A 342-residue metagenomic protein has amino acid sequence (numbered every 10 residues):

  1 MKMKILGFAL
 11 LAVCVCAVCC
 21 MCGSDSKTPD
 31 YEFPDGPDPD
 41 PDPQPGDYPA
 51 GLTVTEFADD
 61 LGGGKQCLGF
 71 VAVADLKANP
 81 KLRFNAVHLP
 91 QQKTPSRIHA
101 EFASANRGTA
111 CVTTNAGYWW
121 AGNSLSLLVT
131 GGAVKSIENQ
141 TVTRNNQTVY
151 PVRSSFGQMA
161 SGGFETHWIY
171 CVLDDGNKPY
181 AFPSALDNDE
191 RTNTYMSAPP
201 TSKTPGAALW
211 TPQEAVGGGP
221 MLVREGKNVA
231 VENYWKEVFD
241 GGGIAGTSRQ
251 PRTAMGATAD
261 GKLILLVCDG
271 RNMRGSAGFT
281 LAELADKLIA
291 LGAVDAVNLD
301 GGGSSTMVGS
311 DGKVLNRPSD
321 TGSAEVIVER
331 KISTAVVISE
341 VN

Functional and structural regions predicted by a protein language model:
M1-A9: Bacterial N-terminal signal peptides that target proteins for export
A17-M21: C-terminal motif of bacterial Sec signal peptides marking the signal peptidase cleavage site
T28-D175: Zymogen propeptides
C67-V71, R153, G217-G219, R249-A254 (+1 more regions): Short glycine-rich loop/turn motifs
L76-A78, G157-E165, L173, V223-G226 (+3 more regions): Short acidic-glycine loop/turn motifs at beta-strand connectors
C111-N115, F156-G157, E165-T166, M221-L222 (+4 more regions): Structural recognition of the beta-strand scaffold that forms the well-ordered cores of secreted hydrolase catalytic
G122-G246: Active-site-adjacent helix-turn-beta-strand microarchitecture at beta-sheet edges that either contains or buttresses
N123-T148, V231, E237-D295, S304-N342: Conserved, well-ordered active-site substructure
